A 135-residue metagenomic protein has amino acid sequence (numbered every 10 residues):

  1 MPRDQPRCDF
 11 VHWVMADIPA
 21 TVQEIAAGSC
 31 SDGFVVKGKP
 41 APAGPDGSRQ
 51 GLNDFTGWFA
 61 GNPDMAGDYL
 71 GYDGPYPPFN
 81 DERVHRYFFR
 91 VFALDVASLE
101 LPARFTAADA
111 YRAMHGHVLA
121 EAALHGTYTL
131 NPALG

Functional and structural regions predicted by a protein language model:
M1-G135: N-terminus-centered regions that define maturation/targeting leaders and the start of the first functional domain
